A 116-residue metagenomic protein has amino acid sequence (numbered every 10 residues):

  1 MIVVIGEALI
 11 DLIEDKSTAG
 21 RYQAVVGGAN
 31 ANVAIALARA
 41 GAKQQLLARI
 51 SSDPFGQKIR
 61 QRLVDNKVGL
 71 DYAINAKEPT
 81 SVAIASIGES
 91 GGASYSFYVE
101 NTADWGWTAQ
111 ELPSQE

Functional and structural regions predicted by a protein language model:
M1-N66, W107: Glycine-rich phosphate/adenosyl-contacting loop at the front of the ribokinase-like
L47-E116: Conserved N-terminal subdomain of the carbohydrate kinase-like
